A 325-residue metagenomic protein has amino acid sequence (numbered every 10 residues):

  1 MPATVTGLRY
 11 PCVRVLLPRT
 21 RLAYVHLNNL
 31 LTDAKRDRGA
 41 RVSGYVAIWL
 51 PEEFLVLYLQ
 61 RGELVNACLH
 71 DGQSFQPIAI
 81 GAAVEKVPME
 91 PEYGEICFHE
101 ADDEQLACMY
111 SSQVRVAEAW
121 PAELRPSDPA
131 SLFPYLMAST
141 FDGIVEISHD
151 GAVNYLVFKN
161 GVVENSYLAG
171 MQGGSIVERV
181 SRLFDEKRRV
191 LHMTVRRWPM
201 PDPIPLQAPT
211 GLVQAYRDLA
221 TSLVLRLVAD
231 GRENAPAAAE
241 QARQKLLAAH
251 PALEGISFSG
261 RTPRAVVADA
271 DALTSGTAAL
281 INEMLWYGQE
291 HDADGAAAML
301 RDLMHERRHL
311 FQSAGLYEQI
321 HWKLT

Functional and structural regions predicted by a protein language model:
M1-T325: Acidic, Ser/Thr/Pro-enriched low-complexity segments and adjacent helix/loop capping patches that create flexible
